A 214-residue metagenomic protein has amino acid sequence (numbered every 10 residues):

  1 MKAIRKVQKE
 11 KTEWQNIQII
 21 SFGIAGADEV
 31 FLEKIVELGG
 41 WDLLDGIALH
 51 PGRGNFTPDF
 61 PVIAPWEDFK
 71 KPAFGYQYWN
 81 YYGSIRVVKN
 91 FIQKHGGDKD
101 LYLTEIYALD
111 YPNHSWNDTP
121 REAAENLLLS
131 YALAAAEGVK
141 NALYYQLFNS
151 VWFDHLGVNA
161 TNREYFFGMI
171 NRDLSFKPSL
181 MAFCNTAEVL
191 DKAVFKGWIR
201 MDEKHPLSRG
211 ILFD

Functional and structural regions predicted by a protein language model:
M1-S130, E137: Noncatalytic carbohydrate-binding groove/subsite architecture in carbohydrate-active enzymes
Y131-D214: Aromatic- and carboxylate-lined catalytic core of secreted/periplasmic carbohydrate-active enzymes
